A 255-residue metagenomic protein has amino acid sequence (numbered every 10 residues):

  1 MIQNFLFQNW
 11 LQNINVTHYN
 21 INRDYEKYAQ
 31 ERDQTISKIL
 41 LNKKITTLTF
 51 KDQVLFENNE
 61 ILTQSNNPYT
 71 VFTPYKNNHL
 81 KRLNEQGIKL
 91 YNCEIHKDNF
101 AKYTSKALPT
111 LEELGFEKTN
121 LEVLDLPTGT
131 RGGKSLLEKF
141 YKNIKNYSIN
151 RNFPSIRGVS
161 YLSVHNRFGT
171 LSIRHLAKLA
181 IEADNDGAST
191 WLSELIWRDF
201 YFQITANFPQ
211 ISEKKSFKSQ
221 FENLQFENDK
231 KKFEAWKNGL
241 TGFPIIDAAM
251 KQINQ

Functional and structural regions predicted by a protein language model:
M1-G87, G187, K251-N254: Trp/Phe/Arg-rich N-terminal binding region typifying the photolyase-homology
D24-Y28, F56, E60, D125 (+6 more regions): Conserved aromatic-histidine-acidic binding/catalytic patches
A29, P154, G242: Charged, low-complexity surface patches
I45, P68-E222: Glycine/tryptophan-enriched, flexible segments
F202, N207, K231-Q255: C-terminal substrate/ligand-recognition segments
Q210-K232, W236, L240: Helix-loop-helix junctions that connect adjacent transmembrane helices in secondary transporters/permeases, recognized
